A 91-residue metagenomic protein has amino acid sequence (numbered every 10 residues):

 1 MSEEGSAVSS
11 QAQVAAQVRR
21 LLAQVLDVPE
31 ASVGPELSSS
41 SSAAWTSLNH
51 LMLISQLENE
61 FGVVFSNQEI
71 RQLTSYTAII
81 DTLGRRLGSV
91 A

Functional and structural regions predicted by a protein language model:
S2, L51-L73, V90-A91: Phosphopantetheinylated carrier protein domains
S2-A31, G84-A91: Thiotemplate assembly-line natural product biosynthesis machinery
Q13, S38, S75-A78: Residue-level recognition of oxygen-bearing side chains
A23-A44, E60-Q72: Phosphopantetheine carrier-protein modules
S41-N59, A78: Phosphopantetheine-attachment site and its flanking helix in carrier
